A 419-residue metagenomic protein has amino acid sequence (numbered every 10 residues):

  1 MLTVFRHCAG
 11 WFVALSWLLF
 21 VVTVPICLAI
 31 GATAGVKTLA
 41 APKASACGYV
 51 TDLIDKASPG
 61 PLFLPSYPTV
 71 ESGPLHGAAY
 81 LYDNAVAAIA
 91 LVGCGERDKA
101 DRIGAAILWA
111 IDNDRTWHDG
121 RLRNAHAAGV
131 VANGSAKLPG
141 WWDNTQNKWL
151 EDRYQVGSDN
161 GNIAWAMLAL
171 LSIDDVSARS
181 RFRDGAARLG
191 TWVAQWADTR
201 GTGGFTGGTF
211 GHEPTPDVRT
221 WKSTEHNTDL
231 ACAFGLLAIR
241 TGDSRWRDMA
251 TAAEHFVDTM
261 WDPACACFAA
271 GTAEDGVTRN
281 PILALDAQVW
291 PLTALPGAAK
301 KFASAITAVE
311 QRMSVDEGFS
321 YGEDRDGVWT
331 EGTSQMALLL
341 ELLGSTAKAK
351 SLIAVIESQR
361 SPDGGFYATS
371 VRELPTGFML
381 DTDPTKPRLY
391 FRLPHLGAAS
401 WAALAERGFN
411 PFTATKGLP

Functional and structural regions predicted by a protein language model:
T3-V21: N-terminal Sec-pathway targeting helices
I30-V156, V176, S180-R183, A187-P216 (+7 more regions): Low-complexity, Ser/Thr/Pro/Gly-enriched N-terminal "stalk/linker" regions
G77-G93, A100-D101, S158-D174, W221-A238 (+4 more regions): Well-ordered alpha-helical segments within folded domains of soluble proteins
E96, F182, D243-W246, S345: Residues in the short coil linking paired helices within alpha-helical repeat scaffolds
V218-A266: Loop-centered beta-sheet repeat module
A266-L285, V289, T293-K300, E310: Alpha-helical scaffold segments of alpha-solenoid architecture
F302-Q335, L339: A beta-strand-loop signature enriched in Asp, Gly, Thr, and Trp that corresponds to the sialidase/neuraminidase Asp-box
S351-Q359: Active/binding-pocket-proximal capping segment
